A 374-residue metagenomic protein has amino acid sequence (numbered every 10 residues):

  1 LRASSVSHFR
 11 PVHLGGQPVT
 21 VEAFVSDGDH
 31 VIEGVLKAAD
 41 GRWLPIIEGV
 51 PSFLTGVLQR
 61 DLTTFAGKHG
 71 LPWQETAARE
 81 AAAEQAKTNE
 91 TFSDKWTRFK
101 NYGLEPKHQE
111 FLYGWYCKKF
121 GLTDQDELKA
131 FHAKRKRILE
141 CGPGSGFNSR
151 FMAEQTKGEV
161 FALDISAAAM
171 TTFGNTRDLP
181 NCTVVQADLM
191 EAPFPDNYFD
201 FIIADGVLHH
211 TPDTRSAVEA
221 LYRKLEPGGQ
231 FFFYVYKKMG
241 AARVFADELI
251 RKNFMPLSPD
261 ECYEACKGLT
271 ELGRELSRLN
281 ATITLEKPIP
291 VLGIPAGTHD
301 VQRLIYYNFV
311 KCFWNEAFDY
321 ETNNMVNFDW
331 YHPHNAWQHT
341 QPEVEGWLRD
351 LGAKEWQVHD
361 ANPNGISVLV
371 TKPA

Functional and structural regions predicted by a protein language model:
L1-P193, A336-W337, E343, D360-A374: Conserved N-terminal segment of class I S-adenosyl-L-methionine
A169, T211-P212: A structural helix-start
I202-I203: Hydrophobic beta-strand segment of the Class I
V207: Hydrophobic adenine-recognition pocket in adenosine-nucleotide-binding enzymes
R215-P227: A short glycine-rich, Lys/Arg-flanked "PGG" loop and its adjoining helix->strand segment in the class I
Q230-S277, D300-R303: Conserved class I S-adenosyl-L-methionine
I305, F309-A374: C-terminal lobe and adjacent flexible extensions of AdoMet/dcAdoMet transferase-like proteins
